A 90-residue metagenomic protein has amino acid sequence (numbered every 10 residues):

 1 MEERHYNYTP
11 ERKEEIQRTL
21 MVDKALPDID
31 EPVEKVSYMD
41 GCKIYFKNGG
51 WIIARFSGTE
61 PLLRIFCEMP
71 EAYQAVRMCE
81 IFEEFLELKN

Functional and structural regions predicted by a protein language model:
M1-N90: Phosphate-binding and adjacent anionic-ligand microenvironments
